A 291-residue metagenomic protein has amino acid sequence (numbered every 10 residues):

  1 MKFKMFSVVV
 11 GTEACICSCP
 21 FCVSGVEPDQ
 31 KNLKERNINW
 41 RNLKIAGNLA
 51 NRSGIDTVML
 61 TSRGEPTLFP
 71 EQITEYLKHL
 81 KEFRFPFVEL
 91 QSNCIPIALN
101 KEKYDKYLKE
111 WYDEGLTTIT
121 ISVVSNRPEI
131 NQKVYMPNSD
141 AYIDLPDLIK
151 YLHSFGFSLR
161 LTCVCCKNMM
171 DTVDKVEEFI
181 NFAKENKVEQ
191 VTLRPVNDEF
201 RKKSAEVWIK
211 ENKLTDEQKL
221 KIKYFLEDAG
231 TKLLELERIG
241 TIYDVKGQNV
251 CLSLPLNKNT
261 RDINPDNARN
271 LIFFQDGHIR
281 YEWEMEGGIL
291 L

Functional and structural regions predicted by a protein language model:
M1, D262-L291: Radical SAM enzyme core and accessory elements
M1-N42, S53: Canonical Radical SAM [4Fe-4S] cluster-binding loop centered on the CxxxCxxC motif and its immediate flanking residues
M5-V8, V58-L60, V88-L90, I119-I121 (+2 more regions): Hydrophobic faces of well-ordered beta-strands that scaffold small-molecule active sites in alpha/beta enzyme cores
S18, G54, R84, G115-L116 (+1 more regions): Short loop/turn motifs at secondary-structure junctions
D29-I45, P66-T118, V123-I130, P137-D144 (+2 more regions): Canonical radical SAM enzyme core domain
K31-K34, E129-V134, N138-I143, K150-D262: Radical SAM enzyme [4Fe-4S]-AdoMet core and its adjacent flexible, acidic and glycine-rich loops/tails across
N42-R63: Short Fe-S-cluster ligation motifs
N48-R52, E82, L108-G115, I149-G156 (+1 more regions): Acidic (Asp/Glu)-rich catalytic clusters
